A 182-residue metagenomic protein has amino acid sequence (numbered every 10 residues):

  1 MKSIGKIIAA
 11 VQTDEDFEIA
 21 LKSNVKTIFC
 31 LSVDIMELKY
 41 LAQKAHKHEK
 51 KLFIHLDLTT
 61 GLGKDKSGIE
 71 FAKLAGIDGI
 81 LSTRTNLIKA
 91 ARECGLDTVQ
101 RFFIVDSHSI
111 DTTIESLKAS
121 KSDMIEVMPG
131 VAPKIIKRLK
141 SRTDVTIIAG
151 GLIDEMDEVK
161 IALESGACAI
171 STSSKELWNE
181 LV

Functional and structural regions predicted by a protein language model:
M1-I54, T60-L62, K73-G76: Conserved N-terminal beta1-alpha1 strand-loop-helix module at the mouth
I8-Q12, K26-I35, H55-T59, G76-T85 (+2 more regions): Catalytic beta/alpha-barrel core
A10-L21, K64-E70, H108-K118, E155-V159: Short, acidic/polar
K22-I28, L74-D78, C94-V99, K118-M124 (+2 more regions): Glycine-enriched alpha-helix->loop->beta-strand junction motifs that scaffold or abut catalytic
C30, N86-L87, P129-I135, G151-V182: Glycine-rich phosphate-binding active-site loops on the catalytic face of alpha/beta enzymes
E37-A42, L62-K64, H108-S116, I135 (+2 more regions): Short, charged, surface-exposed secondary-structure boundary motifs
L38-L58, L74, K89-F102, V131-I153: Alpha-helix-loop-beta-strand connector modules within alpha/beta enzyme cores
K64-G68, A72-A91: Ordered, amphipathic secondary-structure segments that act as subunit-interaction surfaces in large macromolecular
